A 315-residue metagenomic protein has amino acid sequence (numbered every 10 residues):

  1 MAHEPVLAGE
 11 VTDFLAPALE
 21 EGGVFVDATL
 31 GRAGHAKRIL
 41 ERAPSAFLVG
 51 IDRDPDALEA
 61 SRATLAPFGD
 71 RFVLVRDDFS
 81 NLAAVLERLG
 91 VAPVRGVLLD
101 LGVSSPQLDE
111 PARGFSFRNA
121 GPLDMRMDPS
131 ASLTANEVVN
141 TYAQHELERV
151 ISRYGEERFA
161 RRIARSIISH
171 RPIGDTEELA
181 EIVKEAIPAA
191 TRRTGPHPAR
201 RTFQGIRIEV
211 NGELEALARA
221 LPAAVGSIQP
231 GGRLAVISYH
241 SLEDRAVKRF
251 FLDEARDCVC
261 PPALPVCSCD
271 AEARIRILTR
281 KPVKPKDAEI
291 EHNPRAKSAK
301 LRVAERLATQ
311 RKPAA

Functional and structural regions predicted by a protein language model:
M1-A315: S-adenosyl-L-methionine-dependent methyltransferase catalytic core, i.e., the SAM/SAH-binding region
